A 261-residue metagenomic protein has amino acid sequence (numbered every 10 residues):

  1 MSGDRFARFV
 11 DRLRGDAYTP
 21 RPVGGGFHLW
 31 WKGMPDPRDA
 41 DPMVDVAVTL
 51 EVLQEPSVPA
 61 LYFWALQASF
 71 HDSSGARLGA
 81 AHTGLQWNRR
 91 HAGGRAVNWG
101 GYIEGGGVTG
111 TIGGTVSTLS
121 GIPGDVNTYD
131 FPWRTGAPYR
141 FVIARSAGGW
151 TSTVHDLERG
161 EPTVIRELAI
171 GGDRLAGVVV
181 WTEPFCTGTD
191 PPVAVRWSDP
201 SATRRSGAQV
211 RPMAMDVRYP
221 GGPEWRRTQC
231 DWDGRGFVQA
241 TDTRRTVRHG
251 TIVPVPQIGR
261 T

Functional and structural regions predicted by a protein language model:
V10-T115, Y219, V247-T261: Secretory/extracellular carbohydrate-interaction modules and structurally similar beta-sandwich "look-alikes"
W31-R38, N127-P132, P200: Beta-strand-rich interaction surfaces with strong enrichment in secreted/lumenal proteins
D41, P132-G136, D173: Surface-exposed coil/turn segments at beta-strand junctions on protein surfaces, enriched
T115-R140: Short, aromatic/His-centered strand-loop micro-motif at the edge of beta-sheets
W133-V164: Carbohydrate-binding surfaces in secreted/extracellular proteins
E167-V193: Flexible glycan-contacting loops in extracellular carbohydrate-active proteins
T187-P223: Exposed low-complexity, polar/acidic, P/S/T/G-rich flexible segments that act as propeptides, protease-susceptible
R211-T261: Extended effector regions of multi-domain proteins
